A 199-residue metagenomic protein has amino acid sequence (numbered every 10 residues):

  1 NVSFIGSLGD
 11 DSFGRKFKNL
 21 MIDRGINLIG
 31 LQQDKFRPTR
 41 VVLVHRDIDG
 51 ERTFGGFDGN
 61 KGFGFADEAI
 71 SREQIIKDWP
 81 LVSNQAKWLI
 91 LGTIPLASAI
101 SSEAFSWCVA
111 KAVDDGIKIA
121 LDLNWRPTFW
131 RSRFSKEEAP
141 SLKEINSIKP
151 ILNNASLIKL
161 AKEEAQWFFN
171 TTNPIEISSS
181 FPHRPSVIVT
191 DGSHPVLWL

Functional and structural regions predicted by a protein language model:
V2, L28, I119-L121: Hydrophobic beta-strand scaffold residues
F4-G6, L121, V189: Structural beta-sheet core signal
F4-T93, D114: Conserved N-terminal subdomain of the carbohydrate kinase-like
F57, I90-I100, W130-E138: Flexible, glycine/proline-enriched loop segments at strand-loop-helix junctions that form or flank small-ligand binding
A86-I94, I119-T128, K159-E163: Short beta-strands and strand-loop turn motifs
E103-G116, N146-N154: Catalytic-core regions built around general acid/base machinery
A112-K118, H183-S186: A short helix->loop->beta-strand "cap" motif at the edges of active sites that frequently abuts
R126-L199: Conserved phosphate/ATP/ADP-binding segment of small-molecule kinases
